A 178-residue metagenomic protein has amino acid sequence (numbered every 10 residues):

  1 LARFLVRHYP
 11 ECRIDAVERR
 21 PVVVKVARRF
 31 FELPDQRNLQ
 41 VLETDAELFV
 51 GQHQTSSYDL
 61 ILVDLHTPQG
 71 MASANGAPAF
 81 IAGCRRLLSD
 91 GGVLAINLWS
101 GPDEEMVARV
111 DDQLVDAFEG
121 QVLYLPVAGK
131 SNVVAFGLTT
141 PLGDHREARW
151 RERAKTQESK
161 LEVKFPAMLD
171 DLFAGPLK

Functional and structural regions predicted by a protein language model:
L1-D90, E104: The AdoMet/dcAdoMet-binding core of the Class I SAM-like
E11-R13, Q36-N38, G91, E119-Q121 (+1 more regions): A generic structural signal for alpha->beta connector loops
D15-V26, M71-A72, G92-N97, Y124-N132 (+1 more regions): Short, surface-exposed, charge-dense and proline/glycine-enriched linear segments
R29, L48-Q52, D112, D116 (+4 more regions): Charged/polar, solvent-exposed surface patches and flexible loops
R29, S56, S89, R109 (+3 more regions): Surface-exposed beta-strand edges and their flanking turn/coil or helix-capping segments
A72, P78-D144: C-terminal substrate-binding/active-site "lid" region of AdoMet-derived donor-dependent transferases
L123, N132-K178: SAM/dcSAM-binding transferase cores
